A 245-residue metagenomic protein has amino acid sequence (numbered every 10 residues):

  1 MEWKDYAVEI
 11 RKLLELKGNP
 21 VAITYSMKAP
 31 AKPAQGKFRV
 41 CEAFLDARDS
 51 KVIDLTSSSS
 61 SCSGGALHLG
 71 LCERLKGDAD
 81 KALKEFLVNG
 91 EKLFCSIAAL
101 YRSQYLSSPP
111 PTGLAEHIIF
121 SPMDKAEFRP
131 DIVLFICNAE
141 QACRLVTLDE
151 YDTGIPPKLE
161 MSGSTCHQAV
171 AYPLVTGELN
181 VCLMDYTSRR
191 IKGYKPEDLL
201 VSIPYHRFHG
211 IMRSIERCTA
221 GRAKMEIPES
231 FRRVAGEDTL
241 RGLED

Functional and structural regions predicted by a protein language model:
W3-D245: Acidic, serine/proline-rich low-complexity intrinsically disordered regions
